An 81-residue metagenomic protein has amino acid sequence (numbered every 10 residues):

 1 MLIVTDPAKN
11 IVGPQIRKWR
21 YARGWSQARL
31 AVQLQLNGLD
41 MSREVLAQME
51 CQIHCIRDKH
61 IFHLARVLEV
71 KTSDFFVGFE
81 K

Functional and structural regions predicted by a protein language model:
M1-R23: A short, Lys/Arg-rich alpha-helix, primarily the initiator
L2-D6, R66, D74-K81: Short, charged recognition helix plus adjacent turn of helix-turn-helix-like nucleic-acid-binding domains
P14, A28, R43-E44, D58-F62: Short alpha-helical elements of helix-turn-helix
P14, K18, V32, Q48 (+1 more regions): DNA-binding alpha-helical recognition surfaces that contact promoter or target DNA
Y21, Q35-L36, C51, F62 (+1 more regions): Residue-level detection of the helix-turn-helix DNA-binding "recognition helix"
G24-Q48: Short alpha-helical DNA-recognition segment
I53, R57-D74: DNA major-groove recognition helix of helix-turn-helix/homeodomain DNA-binding modules
